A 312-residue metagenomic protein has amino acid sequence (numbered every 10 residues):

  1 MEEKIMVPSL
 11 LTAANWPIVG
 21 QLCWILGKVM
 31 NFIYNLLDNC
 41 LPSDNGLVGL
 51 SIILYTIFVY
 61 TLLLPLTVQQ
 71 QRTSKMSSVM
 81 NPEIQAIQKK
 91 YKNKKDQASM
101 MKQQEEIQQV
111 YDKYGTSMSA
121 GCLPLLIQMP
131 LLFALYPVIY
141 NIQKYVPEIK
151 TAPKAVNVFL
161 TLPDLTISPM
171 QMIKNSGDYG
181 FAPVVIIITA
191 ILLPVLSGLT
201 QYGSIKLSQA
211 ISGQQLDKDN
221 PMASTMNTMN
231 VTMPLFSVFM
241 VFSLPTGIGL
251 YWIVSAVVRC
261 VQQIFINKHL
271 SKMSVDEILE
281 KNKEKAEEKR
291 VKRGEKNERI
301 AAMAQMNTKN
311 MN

Functional and structural regions predicted by a protein language model:
M1-N312: Helix-loop-helix
